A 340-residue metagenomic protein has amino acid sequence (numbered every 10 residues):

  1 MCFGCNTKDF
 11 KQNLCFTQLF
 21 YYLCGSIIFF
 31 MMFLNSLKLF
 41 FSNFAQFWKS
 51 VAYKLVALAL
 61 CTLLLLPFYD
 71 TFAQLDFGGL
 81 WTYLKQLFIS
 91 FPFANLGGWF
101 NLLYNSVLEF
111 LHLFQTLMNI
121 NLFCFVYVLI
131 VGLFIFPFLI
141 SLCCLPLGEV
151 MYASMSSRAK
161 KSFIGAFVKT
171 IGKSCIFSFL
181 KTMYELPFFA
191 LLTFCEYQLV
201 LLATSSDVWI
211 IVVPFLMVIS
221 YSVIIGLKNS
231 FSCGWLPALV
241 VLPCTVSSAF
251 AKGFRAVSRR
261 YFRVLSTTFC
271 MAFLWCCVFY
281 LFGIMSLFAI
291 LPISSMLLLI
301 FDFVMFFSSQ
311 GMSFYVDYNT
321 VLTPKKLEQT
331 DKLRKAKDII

Functional and structural regions predicted by a protein language model:
C2-C5, C15, C24: Cysteine-centered motifs
Q12, L19: Cationic, low-complexity basic patches in intrinsically disordered or flexible, solvent-exposed regions
S26-L37, S156-I164, L239-S247: Short, membrane-interfacial amphipathic segments enriched in basic
M31, F41, V51-A52, V56-L60 (+4 more regions): Juxtamembrane transition segments at transmembrane-helix termini in multipass membrane proteins
V51, F125-V126, A159-T182, K252: Interfacial transmembrane-helix boundary/kink motif in multi-pass membrane proteins
N105-L139: Individual transmembrane alpha-helix segments
F136-F167: Hydrophobic transmembrane alpha-helix segments characteristic of membrane transport and insertion machinery
V168-T204, S220-S232: Hydrophobic alpha-helical segments embedded in or immediately adjacent to the lipid bilayer of multipass inner-membrane
